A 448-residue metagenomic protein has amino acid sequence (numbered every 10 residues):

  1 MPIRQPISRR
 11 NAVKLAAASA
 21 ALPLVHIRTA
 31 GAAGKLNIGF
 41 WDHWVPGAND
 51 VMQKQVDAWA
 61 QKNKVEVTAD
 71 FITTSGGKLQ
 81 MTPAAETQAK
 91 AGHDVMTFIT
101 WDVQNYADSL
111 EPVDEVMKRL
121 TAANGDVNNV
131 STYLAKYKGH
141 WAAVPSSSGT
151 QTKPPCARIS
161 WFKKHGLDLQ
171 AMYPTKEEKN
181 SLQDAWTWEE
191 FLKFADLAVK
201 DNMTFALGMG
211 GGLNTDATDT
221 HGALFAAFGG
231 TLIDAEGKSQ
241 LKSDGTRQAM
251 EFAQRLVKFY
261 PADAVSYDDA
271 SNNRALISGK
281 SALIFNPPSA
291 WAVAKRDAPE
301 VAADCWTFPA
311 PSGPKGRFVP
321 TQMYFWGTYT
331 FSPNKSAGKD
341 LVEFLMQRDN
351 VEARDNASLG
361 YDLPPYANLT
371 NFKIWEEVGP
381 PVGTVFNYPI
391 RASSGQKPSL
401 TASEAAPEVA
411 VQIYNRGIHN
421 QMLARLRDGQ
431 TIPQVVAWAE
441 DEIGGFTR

Functional and structural regions predicted by a protein language model:
P2-S8, A12-A107, K118-G125, T150-Q151 (+10 more regions): Conserved N-terminal structural module of periplasmic/extracytoplasmic solute-binding proteins
A33-N37, D57, Q61-N63, G139 (+9 more regions): Extracytoplasmic/periplasmic substrate-recognition and gating elements
P83, F191, A198, R274-G279: Hydrophobic residues within well-ordered alpha-helices
D94-T97, A282-N286: Paired acidic/hydrophobic, glycine-rich loop segments that form the ligand-binding mouth/hinge of periplasmic-binding
I99-P154, I159, D304-F308, G383-T384 (+1 more regions): Hinge/lid segment of periplasmic solute-binding proteins
E115-N128, Y133, L169-D184, G211 (+3 more regions): Short, solvent-exposed loop/beta-turn-alpha elements that line the ligand-binding surface or hinge of extracytoplasmic
W188-A198, A235-S266: Glycine-centered hinge/linker elements that transmit conformational signals in sensory and ligand-binding systems
P380-R448: C-terminal capping/gating helix-and-loop segments adjacent to ligand/active sites or protein-protein/ligand interfaces
